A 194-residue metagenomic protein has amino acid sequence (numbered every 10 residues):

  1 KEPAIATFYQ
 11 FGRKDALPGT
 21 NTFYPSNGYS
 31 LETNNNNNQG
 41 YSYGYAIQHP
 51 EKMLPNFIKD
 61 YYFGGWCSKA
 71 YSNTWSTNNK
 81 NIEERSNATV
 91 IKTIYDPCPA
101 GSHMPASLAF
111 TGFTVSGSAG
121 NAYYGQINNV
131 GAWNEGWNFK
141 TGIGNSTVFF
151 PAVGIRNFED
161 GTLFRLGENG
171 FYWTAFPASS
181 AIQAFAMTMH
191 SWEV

Functional and structural regions predicted by a protein language model:
K1-A70, A106-L108: A short glycine-rich, aromatic-capped structural motif
L31-T33, L54-P55, K59-V194: C-terminal, surface-exposed recognition/capping segments
